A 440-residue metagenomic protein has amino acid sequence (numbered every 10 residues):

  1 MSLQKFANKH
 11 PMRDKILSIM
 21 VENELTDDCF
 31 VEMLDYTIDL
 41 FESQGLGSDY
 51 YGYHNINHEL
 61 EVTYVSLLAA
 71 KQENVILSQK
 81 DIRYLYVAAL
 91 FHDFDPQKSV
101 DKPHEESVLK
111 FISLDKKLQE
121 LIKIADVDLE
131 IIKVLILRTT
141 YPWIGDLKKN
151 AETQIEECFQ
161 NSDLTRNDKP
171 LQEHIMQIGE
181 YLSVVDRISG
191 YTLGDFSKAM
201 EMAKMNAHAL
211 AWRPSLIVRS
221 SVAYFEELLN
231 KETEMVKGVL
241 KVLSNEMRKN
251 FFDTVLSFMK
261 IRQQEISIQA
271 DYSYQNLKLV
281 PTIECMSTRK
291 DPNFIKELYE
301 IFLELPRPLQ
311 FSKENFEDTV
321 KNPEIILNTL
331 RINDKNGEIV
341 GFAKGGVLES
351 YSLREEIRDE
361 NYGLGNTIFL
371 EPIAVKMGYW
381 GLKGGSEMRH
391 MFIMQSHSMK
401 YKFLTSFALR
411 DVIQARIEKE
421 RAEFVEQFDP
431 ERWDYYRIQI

Functional and structural regions predicted by a protein language model:
M1-E22, Y53-N57, E61, V65-Q79 (+4 more regions): Divalent metal-dependent phosphate-bond-processing catalytic cores, especially two-metal-ion Mg2+/Mn2+ enzymes that act
E61-A69, P103-L121: An active-site-proximal "capping" alpha-helix that borders the catalytic cofactor pocket
I76-L90, D126-L135, I175-L182, I339: Alpha-helical scaffolds flanking conserved acidic
D271-N315, R331, N336-I339: Short amphipathic alpha-helix that is part of the acyltransferase structural core
D334-P372: Conserved acyl-donor/pantetheine-binding loop and adjacent beta-alpha core of acyl/acetyltransferases and related
L370-V375, W380-S396: Conserved acetyl-CoA-binding loop-helix of GNAT-fold acetyltransferases
S396-R410: Conserved GNAT acetyl-CoA-binding A-motif
R421-I440: C-terminal "cap" of GNAT-fold acetyltransferases
